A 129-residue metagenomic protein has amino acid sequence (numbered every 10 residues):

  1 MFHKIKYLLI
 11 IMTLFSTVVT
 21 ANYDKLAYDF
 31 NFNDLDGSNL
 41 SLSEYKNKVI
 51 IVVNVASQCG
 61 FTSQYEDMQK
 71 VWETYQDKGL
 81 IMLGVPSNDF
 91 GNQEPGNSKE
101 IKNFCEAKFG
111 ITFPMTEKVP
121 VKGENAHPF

Functional and structural regions predicted by a protein language model:
M1-L8: Bacterial N-terminal signal peptides that target proteins for export
L8-T17: Bacterial N-terminal signal peptides
T20-S43, P128: N-terminal "domain-start" segment that seeds a small globular fold
L26, N31, K99-F129: Short, internal strand/loop/helix patches that form the active-site neighborhood or redox-interaction surface
D36-S38, Y65-K70, K99: Alpha-helical scaffolding within the catalytic cores of extracellular/periplasmic polymer-degrading hydrolases
K48-I50, Q58, T62-N88, E106-F109: Conserved helix-turn-beta segment immediately C-terminal to the redox Cys motif in thioredoxin-like folds
S57-C59, N88-N92, P120-G123: Solvent-exposed loop/turn segments at secondary-structure junctions within structured extracellular/periplasmic domains
